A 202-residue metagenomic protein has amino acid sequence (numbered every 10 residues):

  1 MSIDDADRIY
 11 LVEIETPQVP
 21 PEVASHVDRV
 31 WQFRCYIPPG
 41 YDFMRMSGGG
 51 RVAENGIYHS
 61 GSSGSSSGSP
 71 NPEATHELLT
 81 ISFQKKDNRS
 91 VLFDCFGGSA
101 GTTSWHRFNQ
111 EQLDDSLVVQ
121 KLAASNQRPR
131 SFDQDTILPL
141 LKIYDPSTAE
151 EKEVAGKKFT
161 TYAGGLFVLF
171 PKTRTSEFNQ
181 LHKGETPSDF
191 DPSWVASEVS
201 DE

Functional and structural regions predicted by a protein language model:
M1-G61: N-terminal export/targeting and maturation segments
D28-Y36, D42-G49, L78-S82, L92-D94 (+2 more regions): Ordered hydrophobic segments in well-structured contexts
P39-V118: Structured domain cores in non-transmembrane regions
K86-E202: Beta-strand-rich cores of mature extracytoplasmic or soluble domains
